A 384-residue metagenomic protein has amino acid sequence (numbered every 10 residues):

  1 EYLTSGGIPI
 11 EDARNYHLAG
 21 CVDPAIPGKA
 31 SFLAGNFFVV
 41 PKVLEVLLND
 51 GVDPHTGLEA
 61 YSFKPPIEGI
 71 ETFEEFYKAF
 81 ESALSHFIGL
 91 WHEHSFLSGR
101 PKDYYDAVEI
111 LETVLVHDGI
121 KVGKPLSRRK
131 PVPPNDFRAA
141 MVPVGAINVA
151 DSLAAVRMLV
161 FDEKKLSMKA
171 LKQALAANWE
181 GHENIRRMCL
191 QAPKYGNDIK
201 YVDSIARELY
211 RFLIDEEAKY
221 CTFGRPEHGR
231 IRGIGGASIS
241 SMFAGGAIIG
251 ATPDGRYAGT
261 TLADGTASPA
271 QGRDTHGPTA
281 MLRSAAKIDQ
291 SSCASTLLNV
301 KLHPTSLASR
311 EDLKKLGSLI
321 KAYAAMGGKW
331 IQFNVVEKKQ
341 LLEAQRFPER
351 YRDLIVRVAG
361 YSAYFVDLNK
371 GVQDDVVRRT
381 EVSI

Functional and structural regions predicted by a protein language model:
E1-I384: Conserved catalytic cores of very large enzyme subunits
